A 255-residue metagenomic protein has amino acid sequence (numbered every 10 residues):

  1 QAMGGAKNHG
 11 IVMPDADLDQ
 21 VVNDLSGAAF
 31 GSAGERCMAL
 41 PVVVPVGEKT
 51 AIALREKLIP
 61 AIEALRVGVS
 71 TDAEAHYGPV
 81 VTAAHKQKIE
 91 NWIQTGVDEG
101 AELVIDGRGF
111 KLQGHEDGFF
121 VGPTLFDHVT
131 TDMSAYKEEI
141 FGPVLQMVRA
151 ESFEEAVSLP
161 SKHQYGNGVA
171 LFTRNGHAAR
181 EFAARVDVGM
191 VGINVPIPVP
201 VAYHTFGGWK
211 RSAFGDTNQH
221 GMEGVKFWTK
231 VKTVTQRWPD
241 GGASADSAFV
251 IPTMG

Functional and structural regions predicted by a protein language model:
Q1-T130, S158-L159, I193, D240-S244 (+1 more regions): ALDH superfamily catalytic-core signature
A6, E151-F153: Short helix-initiation/N-cap motifs at beta->coil->alpha
H9, K49, Q146, A178 (+1 more regions): Short hydrophobic/aromatic residue motifs in ordered secondary structure
V12, M147-E151: Short acidic-hydrophobic, aromatic-tinged amphipathic segments that line or gate anion-handling sites
L54, W92, R108-D127, F153-G242: C-terminal core of ALDH-fold dehydrogenases
Y136: Short, solvent-exposed loop/beta-turn-alpha elements that line the ligand-binding surface or hinge of extracytoplasmic
I140: Cofactor-binding beta-sheet edge motifs in enzyme active sites
P143: Glycine-rich nucleotide-phosphate-binding loops and adjacent flexible coil segments
